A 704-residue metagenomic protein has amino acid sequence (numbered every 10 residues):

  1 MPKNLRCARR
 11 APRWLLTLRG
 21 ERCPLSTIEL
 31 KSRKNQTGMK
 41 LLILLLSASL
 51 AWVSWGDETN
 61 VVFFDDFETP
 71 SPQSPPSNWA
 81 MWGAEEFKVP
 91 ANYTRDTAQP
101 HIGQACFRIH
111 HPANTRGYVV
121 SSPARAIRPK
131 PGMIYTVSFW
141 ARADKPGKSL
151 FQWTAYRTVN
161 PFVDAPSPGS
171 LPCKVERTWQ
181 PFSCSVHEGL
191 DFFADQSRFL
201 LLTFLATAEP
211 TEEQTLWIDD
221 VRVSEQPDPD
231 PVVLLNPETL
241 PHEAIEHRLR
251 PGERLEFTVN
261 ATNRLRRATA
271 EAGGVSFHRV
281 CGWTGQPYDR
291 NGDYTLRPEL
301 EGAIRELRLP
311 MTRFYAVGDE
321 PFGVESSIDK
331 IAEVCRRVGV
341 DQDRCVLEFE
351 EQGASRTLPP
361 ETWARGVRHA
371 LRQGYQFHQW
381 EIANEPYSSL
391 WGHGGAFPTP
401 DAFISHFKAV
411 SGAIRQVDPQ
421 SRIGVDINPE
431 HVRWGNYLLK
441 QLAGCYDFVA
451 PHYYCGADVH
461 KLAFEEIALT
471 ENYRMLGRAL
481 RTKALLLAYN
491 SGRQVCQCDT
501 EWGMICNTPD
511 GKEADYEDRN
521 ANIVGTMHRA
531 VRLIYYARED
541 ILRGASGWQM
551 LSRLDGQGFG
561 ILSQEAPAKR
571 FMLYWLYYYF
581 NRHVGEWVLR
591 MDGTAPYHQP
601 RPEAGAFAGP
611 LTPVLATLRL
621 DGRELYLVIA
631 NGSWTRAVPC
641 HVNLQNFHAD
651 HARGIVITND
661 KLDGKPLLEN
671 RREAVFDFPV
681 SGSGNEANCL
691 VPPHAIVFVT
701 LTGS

Functional and structural regions predicted by a protein language model:
W55-F87, D230-T239, T262-R264, T269-G273: Extracellular carbohydrate-recognition regions
F63-P72, F107, H111, V120-Q152 (+4 more regions): Extra-cytoplasmic beta-strand recognition segments
T94-R116: Short carbohydrate-recognition loop motifs
F139, F151-T154, P181-R222, N428: Extracellular beta-strand ligand-recognition surfaces/modules
N160-Q196: Extracellular carbohydrate recognition and processing domains and analogous Trp-centered ligand-binding platforms
W363, P400-R532, Y597-E603: Noncatalytic carbohydrate-binding groove/subsite architecture in carbohydrate-active enzymes
D499-V614: Aromatic/acidic polysaccharide-binding cleft in carbohydrate-active enzymes
F607-H648, G654-N659, H694-T700: Carbohydrate-binding surface patches
